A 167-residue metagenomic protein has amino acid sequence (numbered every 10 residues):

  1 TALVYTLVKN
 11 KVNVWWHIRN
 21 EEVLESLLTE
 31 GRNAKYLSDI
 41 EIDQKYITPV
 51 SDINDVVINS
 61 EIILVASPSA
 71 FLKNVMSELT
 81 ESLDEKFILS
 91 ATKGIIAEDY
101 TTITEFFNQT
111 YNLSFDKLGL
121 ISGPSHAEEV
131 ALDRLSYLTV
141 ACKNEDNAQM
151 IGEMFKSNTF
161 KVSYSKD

Functional and structural regions predicted by a protein language model:
T1-I40, I47-S51, V57: NAD(P)+-binding Rossmann beta1-loop-alpha1 motif at the extreme N-terminus of oxidoreductases
V12-V14, D116-L118, V162: Hydrophobic anchor at the start of a short beta-strand that flanks the dinucleotide cofactor-binding loop
R19, K93, K143: Cofactor-binding loop segments of dinucleotide-utilizing enzymes, especially the Rossmann-like FAD- and NAD(P)+-binding
S38-P49, S114-K117, N158-F160: A short helix-to-beta-strand connector/capping loop
P49-I58, I62-L135, I151-G152: Rossmann-like NAD(P)(H) cofactor-binding subdomain of soluble oxidoreductases
P124-A131, N158-D167: Conserved Rossmann-fold dehydrogenase catalytic segment
E145-Q149: Short helix-loop capping/hinge motifs at secondary-structure junctions, enriched in acidic/polar residues
